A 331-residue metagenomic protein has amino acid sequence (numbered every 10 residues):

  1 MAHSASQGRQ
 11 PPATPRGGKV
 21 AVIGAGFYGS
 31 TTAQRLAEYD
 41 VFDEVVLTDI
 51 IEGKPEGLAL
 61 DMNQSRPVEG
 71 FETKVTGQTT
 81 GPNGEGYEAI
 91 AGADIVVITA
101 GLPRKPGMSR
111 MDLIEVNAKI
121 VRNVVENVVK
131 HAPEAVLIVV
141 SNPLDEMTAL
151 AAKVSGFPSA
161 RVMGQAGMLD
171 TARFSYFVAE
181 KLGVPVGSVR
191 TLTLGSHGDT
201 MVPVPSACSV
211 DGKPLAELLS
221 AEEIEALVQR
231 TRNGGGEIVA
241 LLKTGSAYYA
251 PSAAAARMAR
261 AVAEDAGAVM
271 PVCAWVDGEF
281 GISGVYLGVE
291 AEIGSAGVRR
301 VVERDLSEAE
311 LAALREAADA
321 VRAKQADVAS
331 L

Functional and structural regions predicted by a protein language model:
A2-G18, F42: A short, basic/flexible loop-to-alpha-helix module at the beginning of a structural domain
H3, I50-A93, R322, A326-A329: Conserved N-terminal Rossmann-fold NAD(P) cofactor-binding segment
A25-G26: Glycine-rich Rossmann-fold phosphate-binding loop(s) that bind the pyrophosphate of adenine dinucleotide cofactors
G29-S30: N-terminal Rossmann-fold NAD(P) dinucleotide-binding loop
P67-A135: Rossmann-like NAD(P)-binding element
S109-S175: Rossmann-like NAD(P)(H) cofactor-binding subdomain of soluble oxidoreductases
S155-R161, D170-L331: C-terminal substrate-binding/catalytic lobe of Rossmann-fold NAD(P)-dependent dehydrogenases
